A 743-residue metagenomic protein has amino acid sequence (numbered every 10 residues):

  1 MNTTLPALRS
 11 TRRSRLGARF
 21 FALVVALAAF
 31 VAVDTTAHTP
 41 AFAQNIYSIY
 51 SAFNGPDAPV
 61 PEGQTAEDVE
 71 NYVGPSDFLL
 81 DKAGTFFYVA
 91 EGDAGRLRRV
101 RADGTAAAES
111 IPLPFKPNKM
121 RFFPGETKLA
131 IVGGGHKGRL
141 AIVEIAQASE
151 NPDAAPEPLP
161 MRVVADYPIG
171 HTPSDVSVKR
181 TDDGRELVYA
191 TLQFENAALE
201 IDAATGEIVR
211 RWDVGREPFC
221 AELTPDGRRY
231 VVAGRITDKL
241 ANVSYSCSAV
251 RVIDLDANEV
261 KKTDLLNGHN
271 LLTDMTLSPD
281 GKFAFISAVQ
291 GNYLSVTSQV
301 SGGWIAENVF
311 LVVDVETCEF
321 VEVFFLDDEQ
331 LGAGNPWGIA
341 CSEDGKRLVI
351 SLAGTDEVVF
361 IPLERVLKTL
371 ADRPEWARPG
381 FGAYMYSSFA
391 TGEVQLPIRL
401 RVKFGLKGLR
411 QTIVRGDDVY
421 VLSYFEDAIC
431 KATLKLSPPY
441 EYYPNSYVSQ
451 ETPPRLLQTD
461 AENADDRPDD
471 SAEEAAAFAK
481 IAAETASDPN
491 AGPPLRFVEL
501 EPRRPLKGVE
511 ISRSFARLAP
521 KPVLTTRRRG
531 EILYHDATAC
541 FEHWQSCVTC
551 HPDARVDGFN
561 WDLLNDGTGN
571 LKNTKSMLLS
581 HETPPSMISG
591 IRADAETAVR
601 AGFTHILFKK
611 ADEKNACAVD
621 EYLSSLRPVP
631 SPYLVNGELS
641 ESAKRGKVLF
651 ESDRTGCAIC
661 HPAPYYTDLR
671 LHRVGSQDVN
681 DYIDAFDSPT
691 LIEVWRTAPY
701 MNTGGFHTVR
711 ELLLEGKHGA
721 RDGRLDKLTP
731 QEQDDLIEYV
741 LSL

Functional and structural regions predicted by a protein language model:
F42-G74, V321-F325, F389-G405: A short helix->beta-strand "capping" segment at the edge of beta-propeller domains
G63-G95: Beta-strand-rich domains and repeat architectures in extracellular enzymes and scaffolds, especially beta-propellers
E67-N71, S110-P114, D166-H171, R211-V214 (+3 more regions): Surface loop/turn motifs at the tips and blade-to-blade linkers of beta-strand repeat domains
K82-A83, P124-E126, R180-G184, P225-D226 (+3 more regions): Residue-level detector of Asp-centered blade-edge/turn motifs that repeat once per structural unit in beta-propeller
F87, L129-A130, V188, Y230 (+3 more regions): Hydrophobic beta-strand positions that form the internal "hydrophobic ladder" of WD40/Gbeta-like beta-propeller blades
G92-D93, G135-G138, Q193-F194, L240-C247 (+3 more regions): Short, solvent-exposed loop/turn segments at conserved positions within beta-propeller repeat blades
T273, I286-S287, G291-S298, A306 (+1 more regions): Periplasmic c-type cytochrome electron-transfer domains
